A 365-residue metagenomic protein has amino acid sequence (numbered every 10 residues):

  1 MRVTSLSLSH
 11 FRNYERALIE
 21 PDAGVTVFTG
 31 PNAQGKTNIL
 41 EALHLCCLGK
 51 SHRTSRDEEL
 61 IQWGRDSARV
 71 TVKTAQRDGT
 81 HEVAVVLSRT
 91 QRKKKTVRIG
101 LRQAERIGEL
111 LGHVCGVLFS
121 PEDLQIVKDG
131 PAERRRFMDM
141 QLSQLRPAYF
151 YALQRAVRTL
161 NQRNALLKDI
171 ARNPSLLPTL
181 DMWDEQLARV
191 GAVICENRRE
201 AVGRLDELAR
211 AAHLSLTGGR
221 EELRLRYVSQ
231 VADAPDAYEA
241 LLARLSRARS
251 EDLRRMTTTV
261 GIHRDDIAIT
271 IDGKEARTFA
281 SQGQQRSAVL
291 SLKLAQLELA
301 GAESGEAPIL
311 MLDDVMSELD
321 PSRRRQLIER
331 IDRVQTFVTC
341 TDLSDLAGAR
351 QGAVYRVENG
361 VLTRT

Functional and structural regions predicted by a protein language model:
M1-P31, L45, D57, N173-I309 (+4 more regions): Conserved NTPase motor "head" modules and their coupling/switch loops across ABC/AAA+ ATPases, GTPases, and GHKL ATPases
K36: Conserved lysine of the Walker
C47-E133, F137-L145, Y149, G203-A211 (+2 more regions): Nucleotide-state sensing region of NTPase/ATPase domains
V72, Q335-D342: Structural recognition of the conserved hydrophobic beta-strand(s) that form the central parallel beta-sheet of P-loop
L118, I309-M311, F337: Structural motif
Q125-I126, A132-D181, E185-A188: Long, charged N-terminal accessory/stalk domains
D313-V315: Walker B catalytic acidic pair
